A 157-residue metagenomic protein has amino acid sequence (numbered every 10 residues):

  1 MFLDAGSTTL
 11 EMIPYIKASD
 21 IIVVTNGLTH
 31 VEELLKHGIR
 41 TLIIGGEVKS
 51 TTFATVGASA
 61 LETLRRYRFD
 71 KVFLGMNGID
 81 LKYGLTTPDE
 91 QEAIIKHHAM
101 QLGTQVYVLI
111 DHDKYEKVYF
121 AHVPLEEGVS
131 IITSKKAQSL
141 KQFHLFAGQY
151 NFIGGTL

Functional and structural regions predicted by a protein language model:
M1, A18-I22, T104, E127-S130: Short active-site oxyanion
M1-I16: Conserved H-X4-D acyltransferase segment
L3-D4, T25, T133: Short beta-strand scaffold positions
M12-I22, T51-G57: Short, mixed-charge, low-aromatic patches
P14-Y15, V23-L35: Catalytic core of membrane glycerolipid acyltransferases/transacylases, capturing the structured, soluble-facing
I22-V23, K71: A residue-level structural signature of the nucleotidyltransferase/glycosyltransferase Rossmann-like core
T29-L157: Conserved phosphate- and dinucleotide-binding cores of soluble alpha/beta proteins, encompassing both enzyme active
